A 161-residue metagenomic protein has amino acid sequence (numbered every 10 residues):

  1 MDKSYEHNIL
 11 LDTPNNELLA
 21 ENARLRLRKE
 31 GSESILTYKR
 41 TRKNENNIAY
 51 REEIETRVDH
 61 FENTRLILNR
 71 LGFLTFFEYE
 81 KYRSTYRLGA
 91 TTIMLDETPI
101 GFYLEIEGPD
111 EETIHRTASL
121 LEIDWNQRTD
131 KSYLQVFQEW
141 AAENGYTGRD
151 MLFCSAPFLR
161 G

Functional and structural regions predicted by a protein language model:
M1-T92, D124-G161: N-terminal strand-loop-strand beta-hairpin
R24, R70, Y103, G108-D110: Extracellular/lumenal glycan-associated surfaces
R42-E45, G101, E112-T113: Short, surface-exposed beta-strand-loop junctions and turns on beta-sheet-rich folds
R51, G101-Y103: Residue-level recognition of hydrophobic positions within alpha-helical transmembrane segments
F61, G108-T113: Helix N-cap motif at beta-to-alpha junctions
L95-I100: A contiguous pocket-lining binding segment that forms or flanks enzyme active sites
Y103, E111-H115, L134: Hydrophobic, well-ordered secondary-structure segments
R116-I123: Short amphipathic alpha-helices in soluble, non-transmembrane regions that often serve as interface/regulatory elements
